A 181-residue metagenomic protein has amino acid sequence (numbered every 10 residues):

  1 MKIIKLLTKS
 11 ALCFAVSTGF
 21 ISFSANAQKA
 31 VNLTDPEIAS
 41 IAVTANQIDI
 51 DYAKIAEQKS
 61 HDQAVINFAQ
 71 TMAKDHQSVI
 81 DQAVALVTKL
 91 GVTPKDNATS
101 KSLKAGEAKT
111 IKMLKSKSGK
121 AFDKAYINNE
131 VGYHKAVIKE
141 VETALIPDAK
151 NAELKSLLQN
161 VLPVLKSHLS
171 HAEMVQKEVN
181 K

Functional and structural regions predicted by a protein language model:
K2-C13, G19-K181: His/Met- and acidic-residue-enriched segments that coordinate or traffic transition-metal cofactors and support
